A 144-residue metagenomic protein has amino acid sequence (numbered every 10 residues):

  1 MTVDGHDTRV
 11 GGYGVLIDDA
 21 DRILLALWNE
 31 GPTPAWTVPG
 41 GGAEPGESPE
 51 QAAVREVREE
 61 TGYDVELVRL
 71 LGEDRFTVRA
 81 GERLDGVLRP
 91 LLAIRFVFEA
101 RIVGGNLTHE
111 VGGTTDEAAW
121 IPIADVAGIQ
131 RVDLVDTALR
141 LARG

Functional and structural regions predicted by a protein language model:
M1-D19, V87-L88: Acidic, metal-coordinating catalytic segment for phosphate/diphosphate chemistry, firing primarily on the Nudix
R9, G31, V38, V65 (+1 more regions): Short connector loops at helix/strand junctions that flank enzyme active sites, especially segments positioning acidic
L16, V97-R101, P122: Short, well-ordered beta-strand micro-motif
D18, R22-E59, Y63: Conserved Nudix-box catalytic region and its N-terminal flanking loop in Nudix hydrolases and closely related
I23, V68, L91-V97, A118: Structural motif
W28, T33-W36, L107-G144: Nudix hydrolase/Nudix homology domain
D64-E73: A short coil-to-beta-strand element that immediately follows conserved catalytic motifs
F76-L107: Active-site-adjacent beta-strand/loop module that shapes the phosphate/pyrophosphate-binding cleft
